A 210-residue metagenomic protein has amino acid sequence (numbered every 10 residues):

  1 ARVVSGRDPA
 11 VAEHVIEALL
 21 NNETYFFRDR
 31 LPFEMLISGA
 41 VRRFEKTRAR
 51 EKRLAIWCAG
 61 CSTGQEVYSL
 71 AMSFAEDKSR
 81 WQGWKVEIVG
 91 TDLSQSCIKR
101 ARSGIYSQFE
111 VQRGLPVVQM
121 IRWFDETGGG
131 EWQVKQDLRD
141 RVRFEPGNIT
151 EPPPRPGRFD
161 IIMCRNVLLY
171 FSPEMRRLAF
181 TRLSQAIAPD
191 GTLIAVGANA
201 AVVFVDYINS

Functional and structural regions predicted by a protein language model:
A1-W57, G197: Conserved AdoMet
N22-F26, T63, P152, L169: Short strand->helix junction
M35-E45, V67-K78, R102: Short, well-ordered amphipathic alpha-helices
E51-L70, V86-V89: Conserved class I S-adenosyl-L-methionine
A59, S79-M163, V167-F171, M175 (+1 more regions): Extended basic-aromatic, gly/pro-enriched interface segments that bind polyanionic ligands
I161, A188, V202-S210: Core SAM-dependent methyltransferase catalytic element
R177-P189: A short glycine-rich, Lys/Arg-flanked "PGG" loop and its adjoining helix->strand segment in the class I
P189-G197: Conserved beta-strand signature within the Rossmann-like core of class I S-adenosyl-L-methionine
